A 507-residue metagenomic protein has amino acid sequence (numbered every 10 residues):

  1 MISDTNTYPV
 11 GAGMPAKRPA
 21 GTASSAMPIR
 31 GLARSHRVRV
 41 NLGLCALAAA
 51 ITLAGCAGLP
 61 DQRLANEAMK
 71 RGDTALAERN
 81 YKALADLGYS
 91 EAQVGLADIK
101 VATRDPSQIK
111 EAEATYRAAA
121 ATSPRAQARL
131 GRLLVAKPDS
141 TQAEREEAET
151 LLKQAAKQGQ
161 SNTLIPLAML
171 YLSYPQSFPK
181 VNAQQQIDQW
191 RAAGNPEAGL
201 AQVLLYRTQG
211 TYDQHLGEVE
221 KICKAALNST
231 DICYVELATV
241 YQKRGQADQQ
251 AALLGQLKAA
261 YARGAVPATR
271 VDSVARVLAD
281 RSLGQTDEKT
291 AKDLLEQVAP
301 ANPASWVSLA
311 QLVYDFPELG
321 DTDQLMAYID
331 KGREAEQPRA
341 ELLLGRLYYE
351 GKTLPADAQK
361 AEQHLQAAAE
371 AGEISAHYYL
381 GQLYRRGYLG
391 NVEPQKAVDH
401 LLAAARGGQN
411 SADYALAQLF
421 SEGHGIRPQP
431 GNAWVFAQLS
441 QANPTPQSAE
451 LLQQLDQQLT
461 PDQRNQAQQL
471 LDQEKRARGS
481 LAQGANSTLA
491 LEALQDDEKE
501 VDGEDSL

Functional and structural regions predicted by a protein language model:
L53-G55: C-terminal motif of bacterial Sec signal peptides marking the signal peptidase cleavage site
A57-L59: Bacterial signal peptide processing site
R63-A114, R125, N162, P166 (+2 more regions): Post-signal-peptide N-terminal segment of Sec-exported extracytoplasmic proteins
G72-L76, R104-T115, S140-L151, P175-Q186 (+7 more regions): Structural signature of tandem alpha-helical TPR/SEL1-like repeats, specifically the intra-repeat loop/turn
L87-Y89, T103, A121-P124, K137-P138 (+15 more regions): Short helix-capping/linker turns of helical repeat alpha-solenoids
G95-A102, G131-K137, L167-S173, L204-T208 (+7 more regions): Hydrophobic face of amphipathic alpha-helices that form TPR/SEL1-like repeat modules and related alpha-solenoid
R346-E350, Q366, E370-Q409: Alpha-helical adaptor scaffolds
P446-L507: Terminal, low-structured helical/coil segments at or just beyond the last alpha-helical repeat
